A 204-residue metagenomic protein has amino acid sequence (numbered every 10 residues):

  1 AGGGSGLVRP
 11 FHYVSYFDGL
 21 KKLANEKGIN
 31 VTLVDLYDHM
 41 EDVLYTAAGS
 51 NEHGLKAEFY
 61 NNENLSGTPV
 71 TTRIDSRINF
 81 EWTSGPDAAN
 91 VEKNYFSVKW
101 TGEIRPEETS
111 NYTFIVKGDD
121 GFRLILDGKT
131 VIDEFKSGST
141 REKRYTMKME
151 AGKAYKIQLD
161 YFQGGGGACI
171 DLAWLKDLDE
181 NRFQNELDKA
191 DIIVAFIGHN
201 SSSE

Functional and structural regions predicted by a protein language model:
A1, S201-E204: Short acidic/His/Gly/Ser-rich catalytic and metal-binding motifs that mark active-site loops of diverse hydrolases
A1-D18, L23: Glycine- and acidic-residue-enriched helix-capping/strand-helix junction motifs
K21-V31: Structural alpha-beta junctions
V31-T113, K117-S202: Extracellular/secretory pathway-exposed regions associated with glycan biology
